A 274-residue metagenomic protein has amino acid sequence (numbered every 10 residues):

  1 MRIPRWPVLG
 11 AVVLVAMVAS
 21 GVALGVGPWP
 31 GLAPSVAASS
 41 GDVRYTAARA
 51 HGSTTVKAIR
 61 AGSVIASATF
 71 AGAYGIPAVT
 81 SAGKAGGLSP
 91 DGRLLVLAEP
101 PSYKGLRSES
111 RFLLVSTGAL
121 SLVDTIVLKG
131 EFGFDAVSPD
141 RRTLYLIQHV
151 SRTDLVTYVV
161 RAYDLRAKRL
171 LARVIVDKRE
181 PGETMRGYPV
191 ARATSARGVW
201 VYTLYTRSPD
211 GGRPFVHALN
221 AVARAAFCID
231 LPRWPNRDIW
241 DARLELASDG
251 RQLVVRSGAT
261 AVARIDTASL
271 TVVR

Functional and structural regions predicted by a protein language model:
G10-G21: Bacterial N-terminal signal peptides
V26-W29, V64-P77, S121-V127, R169-E183 (+2 more regions): A short beta-strand motif characteristic of beta-propeller blades
W29-S39, G75-G87, G130-S138, E180-A193 (+1 more regions): Repeated scaffold domains used in trafficking and secretory/extracellular systems, primarily beta-propellers
G41-D42, D91-R93, D140-R142, R197-V199 (+1 more regions): Short coil/turn segments that connect the beta-strands within blades of beta-propeller domains
T46, L97, L146-I147, Y202-T203 (+1 more regions): Residue position within the beta-strands of beta-propeller blades
R49-S53, P100-G105, H149-D154, R207-G211 (+1 more regions): Short glycine/acidic-enriched loop and turn motifs that connect beta-strands
R60-S63, S116-L120, D164-K168, N220-R224 (+1 more regions): Short loop/turn segments that connect beta-strands within beta-propeller blades
E109-T117, Y158-L165, P214-A221: Beta-propeller blade signature
